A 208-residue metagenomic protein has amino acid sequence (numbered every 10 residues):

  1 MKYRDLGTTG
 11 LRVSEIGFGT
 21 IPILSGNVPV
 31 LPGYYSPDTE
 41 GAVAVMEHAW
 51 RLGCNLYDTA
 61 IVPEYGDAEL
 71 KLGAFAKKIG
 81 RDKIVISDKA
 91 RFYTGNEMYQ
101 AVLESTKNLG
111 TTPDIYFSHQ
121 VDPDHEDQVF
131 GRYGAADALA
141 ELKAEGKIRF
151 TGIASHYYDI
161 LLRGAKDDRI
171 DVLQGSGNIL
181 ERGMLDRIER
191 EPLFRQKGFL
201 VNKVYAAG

Functional and structural regions predicted by a protein language model:
M1-I84, A144: N-terminal binding-site loop/beta-alpha segment at the start of enzyme catalytic domains that lines or forms
Y3, H119-G208: Beta/alpha (TIM)-barrel catalytic core signal, keyed to glycine-rich beta->alpha loops juxtaposed to Asp/Glu that bind
G7-G10, R51, G73-K83, V102-T112 (+2 more regions): Acidic (Asp/Glu)-rich catalytic clusters
S14-F18, Y57-T59, I84-D88, P113-S118 (+3 more regions): Hydrophobic faces of well-ordered beta-strands that scaffold small-molecule active sites in alpha/beta enzyme cores
P22-S25, P63, F92-T94, H119-D124 (+1 more regions): Feature marks short, surface-exposed loop/turn motifs that line or immediately flank catalytic pockets and channel
Y34-A49, G95-L109, S155-A165: Short, acidic/polar
A60-E69, R91-M98, D124-D127, N178-L185: Acidic-and-aromatic substrate-binding clefts and catalytic sites of carbohydrate-active enzymes
Y99-F117, E141-E145: CE4/NodB-like, metal-dependent polysaccharide N-deacetylase domain that modifies extracellular/periplasmic N-acetylated
